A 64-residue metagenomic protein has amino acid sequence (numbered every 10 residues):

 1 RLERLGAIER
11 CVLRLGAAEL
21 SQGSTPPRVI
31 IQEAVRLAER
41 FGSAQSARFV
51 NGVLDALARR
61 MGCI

Functional and structural regions predicted by a protein language model:
R1-I64: Class I Rossmann-like S-adenosyl-L-methionine
